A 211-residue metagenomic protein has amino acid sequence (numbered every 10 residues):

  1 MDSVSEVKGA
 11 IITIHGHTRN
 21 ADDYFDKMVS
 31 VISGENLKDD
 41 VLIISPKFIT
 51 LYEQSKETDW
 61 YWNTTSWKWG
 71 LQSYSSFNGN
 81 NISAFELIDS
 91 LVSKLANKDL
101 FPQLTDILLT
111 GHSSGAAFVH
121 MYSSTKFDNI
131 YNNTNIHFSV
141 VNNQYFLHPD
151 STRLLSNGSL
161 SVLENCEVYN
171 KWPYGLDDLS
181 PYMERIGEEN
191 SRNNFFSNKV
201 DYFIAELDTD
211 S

Functional and structural regions predicted by a protein language model:
M1-V7, E189-N193: Short beta-strand-to-loop junctions in surface cap/lid or active-site-entrance loops
D2, W69-L109, S114: Gly/Ser-rich "nucleophile elbow"/oxyanion-hole loop immediately N-terminal to the catalytic nucleophile in hydrolases
E6-H17: Short beta-strand element of the alpha/beta-hydrolase
I12, L42-I44, T110, S139 (+1 more regions): Hydrophobic/aromatic beta-strand patches that form the interior of the parallel beta-sheet core in alpha/beta enzyme
H17-L91, I136-Q144: Active-site machinery of serine-nucleophile hydrolases
M28-V29, A116-N129: Short glycine-enriched nucleophile-adjacent loop and the immediately C-terminal alpha-helix near the catalytic center
A96, T105-I107, G111, S123 (+1 more regions): Eukaryote-skewed repeat-based solenoidal scaffolds used as protein-protein interaction platforms, primarily
Y131-S211: The feature captures the conserved acid-bearing segment of alpha/beta-hydrolase catalytic domains
